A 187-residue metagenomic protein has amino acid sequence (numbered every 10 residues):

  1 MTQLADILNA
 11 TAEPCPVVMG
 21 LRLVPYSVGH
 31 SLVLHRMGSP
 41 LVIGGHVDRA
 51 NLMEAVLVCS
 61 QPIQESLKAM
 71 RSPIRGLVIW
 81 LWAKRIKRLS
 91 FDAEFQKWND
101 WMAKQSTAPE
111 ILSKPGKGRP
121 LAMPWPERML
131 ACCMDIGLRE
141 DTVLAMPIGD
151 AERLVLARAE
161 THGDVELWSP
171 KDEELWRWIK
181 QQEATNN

Functional and structural regions predicted by a protein language model:
M1-A50, E54-Q61, R71-V165: An amphipathic, hydrophobic-aromatic interaction surface with interspersed Lys/Arg that forms lipid/phosphate-bearing
L67-K68: Extended low-complexity, intrinsically disordered and solenoidal helical-scaffold regions
V155-N187: Alpha-helical oligomerization segments
